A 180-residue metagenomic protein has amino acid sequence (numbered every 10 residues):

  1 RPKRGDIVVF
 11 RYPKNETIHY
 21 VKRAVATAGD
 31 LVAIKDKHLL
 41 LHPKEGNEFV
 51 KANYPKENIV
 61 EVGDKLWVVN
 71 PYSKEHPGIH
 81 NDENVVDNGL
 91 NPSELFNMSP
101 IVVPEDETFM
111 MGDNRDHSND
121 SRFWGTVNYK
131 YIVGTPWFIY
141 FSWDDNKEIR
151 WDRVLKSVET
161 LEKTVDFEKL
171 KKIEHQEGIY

Functional and structural regions predicted by a protein language model:
R1-Y180: Soluble "head" domains of membrane/secretory-pathway proteins
